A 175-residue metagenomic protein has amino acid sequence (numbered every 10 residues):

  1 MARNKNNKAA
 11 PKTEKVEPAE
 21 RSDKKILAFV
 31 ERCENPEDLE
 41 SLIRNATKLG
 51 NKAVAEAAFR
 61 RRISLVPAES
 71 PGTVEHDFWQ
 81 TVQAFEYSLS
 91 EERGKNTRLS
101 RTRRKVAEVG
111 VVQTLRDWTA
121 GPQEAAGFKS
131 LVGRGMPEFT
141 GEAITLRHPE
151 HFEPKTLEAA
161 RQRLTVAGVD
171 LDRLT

Functional and structural regions predicted by a protein language model:
M1-K24: Short Lys/Arg-rich cationic patches that frequently serve as NLS/NoLS or arginine-rich RNA/DNA-binding motifs
A19-S22, A28-L39: Short amphipathic alpha-helical heptad-repeat segments
E34-K52: Amphipathic, non-membrane alpha-helical rod segments
L42-N45, S88-G141: Amphipathic alpha-helical packing elements
L49-E69: Repeat-associated, polar segments at repeat-unit boundaries in modular proteins
Q80-S90: Amphipathic alpha-helical oligomerization segments
G121-Q123, G127-T175: Amphipathic alpha-helical binding modules
